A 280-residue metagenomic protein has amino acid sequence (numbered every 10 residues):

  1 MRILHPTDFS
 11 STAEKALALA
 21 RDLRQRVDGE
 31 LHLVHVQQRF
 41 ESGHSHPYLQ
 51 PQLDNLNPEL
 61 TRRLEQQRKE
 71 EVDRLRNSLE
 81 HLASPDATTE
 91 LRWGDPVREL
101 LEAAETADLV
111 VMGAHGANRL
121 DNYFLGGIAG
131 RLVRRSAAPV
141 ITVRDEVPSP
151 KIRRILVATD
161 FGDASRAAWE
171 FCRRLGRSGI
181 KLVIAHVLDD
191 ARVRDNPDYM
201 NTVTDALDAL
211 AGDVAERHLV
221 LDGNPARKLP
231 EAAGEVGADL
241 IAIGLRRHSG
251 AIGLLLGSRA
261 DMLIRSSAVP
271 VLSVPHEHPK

Functional and structural regions predicted by a protein language model:
M1-N55, A103, K151-R217, A238 (+1 more regions): Small/aliphatic-rich secondary-structure junction motif
T12, L19, Q38-E41, P58 (+5 more regions): Structural beta-alpha unit
A16, P96, L125, A168 (+2 more regions): Amphipathic coiled-coil/heptad-repeat helices and related helical stalk/stem segments that mediate oligomerization
R21, R76-N77, G130, E170 (+3 more regions): Active-site phosphate/pyrophosphate- and oxyanion-stabilizing loops and adjacent acidic/basic residues in soluble
R26, D95-P148, G234-K280: Gly/Ser-rich helix-loop-strand patches that form or flank binding pockets for ribonucleotide-derived cofactors
R26, H81-S84, R135, R177 (+2 more regions): Short, well-ordered coil/turn elements that cap or connect secondary structure elements
T61-K69, L125, N196, M200: Amphipathic, non-transmembrane alpha-helical scaffold segments
